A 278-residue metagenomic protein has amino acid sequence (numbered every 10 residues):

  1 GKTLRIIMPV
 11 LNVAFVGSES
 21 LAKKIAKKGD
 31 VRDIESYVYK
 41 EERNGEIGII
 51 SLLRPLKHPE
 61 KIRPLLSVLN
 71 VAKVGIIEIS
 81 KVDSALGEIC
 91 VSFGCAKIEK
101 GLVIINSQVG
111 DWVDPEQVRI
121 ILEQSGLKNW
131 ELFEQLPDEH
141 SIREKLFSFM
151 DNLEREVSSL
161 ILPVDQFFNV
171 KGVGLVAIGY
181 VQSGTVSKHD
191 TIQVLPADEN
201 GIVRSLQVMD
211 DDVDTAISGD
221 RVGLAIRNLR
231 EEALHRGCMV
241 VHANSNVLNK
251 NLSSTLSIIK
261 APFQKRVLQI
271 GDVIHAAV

Functional and structural regions predicted by a protein language model:
T3-G45: Conserved G1/Walker A P-loop phosphate-binding module
R5-I6, L66-V68, G94, R155-E156 (+4 more regions): Replace "in large, NTP-powered and nucleic-acid-processing enzymes" with "in large, NTP-powered factors and other
Y37-E46, S51, L69-A72: Switch- and interface-adjacent substructures of P-loop NTPase systems
N44-K61, I77-S80: Switch II (G3) loop of P-loop NTPases
I47, K265-R266: Short Lys/Arg-enriched alpha/beta "domain-start" segment
I62-N129: Conserved C-terminal guanine-recognition region of P-loop GTPase G domains, centered on the G4
S125, N129-A233, M239-A243, V247-K260: Conserved catalytic-core segments of large NTP-driven translation/proteostasis enzymes
H189-T191, G271-H275: Exposed beta-strand and adjacent loop surfaces of beta-rich binding modules that mediate intermolecular recognition
